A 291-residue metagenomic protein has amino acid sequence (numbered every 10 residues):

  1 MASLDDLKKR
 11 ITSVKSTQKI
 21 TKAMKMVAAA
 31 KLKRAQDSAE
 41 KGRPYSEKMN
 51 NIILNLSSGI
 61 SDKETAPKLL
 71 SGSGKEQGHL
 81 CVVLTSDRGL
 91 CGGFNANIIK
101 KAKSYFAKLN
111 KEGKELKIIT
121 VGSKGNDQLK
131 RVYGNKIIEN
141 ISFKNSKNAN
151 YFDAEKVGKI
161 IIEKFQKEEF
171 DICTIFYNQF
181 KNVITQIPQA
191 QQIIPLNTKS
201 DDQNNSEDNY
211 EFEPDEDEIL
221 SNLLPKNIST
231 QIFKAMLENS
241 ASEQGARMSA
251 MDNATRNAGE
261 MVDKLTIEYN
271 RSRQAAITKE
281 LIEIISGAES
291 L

Functional and structural regions predicted by a protein language model:
M1-L291: C-terminal beta-strand-loop-alpha-helix "lid" module of Rossmann-like NAD(P)-dependent dehydrogenases
